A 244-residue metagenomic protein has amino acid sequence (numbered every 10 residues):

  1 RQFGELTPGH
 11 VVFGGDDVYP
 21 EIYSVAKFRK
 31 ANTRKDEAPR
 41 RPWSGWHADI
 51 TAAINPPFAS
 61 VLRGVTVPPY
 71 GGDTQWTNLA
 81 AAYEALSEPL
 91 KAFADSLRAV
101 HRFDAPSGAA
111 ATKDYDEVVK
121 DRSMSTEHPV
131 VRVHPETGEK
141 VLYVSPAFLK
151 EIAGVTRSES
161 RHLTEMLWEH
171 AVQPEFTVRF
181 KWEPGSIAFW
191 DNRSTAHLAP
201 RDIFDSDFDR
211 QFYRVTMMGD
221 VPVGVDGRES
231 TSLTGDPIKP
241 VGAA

Functional and structural regions predicted by a protein language model:
R1-F189, R193-A244: Fe(II)/2-oxoglutarate oxygenase catalytic core
